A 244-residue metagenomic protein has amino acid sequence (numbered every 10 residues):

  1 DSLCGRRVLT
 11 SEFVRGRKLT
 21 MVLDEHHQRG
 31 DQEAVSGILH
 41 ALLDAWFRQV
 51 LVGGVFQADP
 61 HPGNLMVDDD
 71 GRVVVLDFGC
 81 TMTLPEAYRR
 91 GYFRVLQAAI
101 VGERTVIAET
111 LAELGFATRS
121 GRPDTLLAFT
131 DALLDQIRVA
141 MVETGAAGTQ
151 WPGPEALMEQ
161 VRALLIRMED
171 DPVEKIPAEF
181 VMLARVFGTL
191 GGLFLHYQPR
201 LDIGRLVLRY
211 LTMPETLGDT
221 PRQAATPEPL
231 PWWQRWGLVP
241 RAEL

Functional and structural regions predicted by a protein language model:
D1-T20, G53, Q57: Conserved ATP-binding subdomain of kinase catalytic cores across diverse folds
S2-G5, V14-G16, D24-A41, D68-L244: Helix-rich C-lobe and terminal helical cap/extension of kinase-like folds
G30-A58: Conserved kinase catalytic-core helix
Q49, Q57-P62, A147-W151: C-terminal structured domain segments across diverse proteins
G63-V67: Hydrophobic residue at the +6 position relative to the catalytic HRD Asp in the kinase catalytic loop
